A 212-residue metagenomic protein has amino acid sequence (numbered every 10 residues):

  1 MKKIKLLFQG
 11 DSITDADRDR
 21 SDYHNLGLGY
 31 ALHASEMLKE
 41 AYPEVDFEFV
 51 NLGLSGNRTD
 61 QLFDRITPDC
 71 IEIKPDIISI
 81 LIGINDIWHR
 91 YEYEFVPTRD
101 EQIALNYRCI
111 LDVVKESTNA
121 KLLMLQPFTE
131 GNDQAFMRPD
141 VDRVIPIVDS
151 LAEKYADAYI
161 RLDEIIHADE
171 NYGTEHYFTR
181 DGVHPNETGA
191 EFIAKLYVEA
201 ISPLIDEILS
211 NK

Functional and structural regions predicted by a protein language model:
M1-S55, T67-K74: Serine-esterase "nucleophile elbow" of acetyl-processing enzymes
K2, H33-D46, Q61-K212: Alpha-helical cap/lid subdomain in secreted, periplasmic, or secretory-pathway luminal O-acyl-processing enzymes
